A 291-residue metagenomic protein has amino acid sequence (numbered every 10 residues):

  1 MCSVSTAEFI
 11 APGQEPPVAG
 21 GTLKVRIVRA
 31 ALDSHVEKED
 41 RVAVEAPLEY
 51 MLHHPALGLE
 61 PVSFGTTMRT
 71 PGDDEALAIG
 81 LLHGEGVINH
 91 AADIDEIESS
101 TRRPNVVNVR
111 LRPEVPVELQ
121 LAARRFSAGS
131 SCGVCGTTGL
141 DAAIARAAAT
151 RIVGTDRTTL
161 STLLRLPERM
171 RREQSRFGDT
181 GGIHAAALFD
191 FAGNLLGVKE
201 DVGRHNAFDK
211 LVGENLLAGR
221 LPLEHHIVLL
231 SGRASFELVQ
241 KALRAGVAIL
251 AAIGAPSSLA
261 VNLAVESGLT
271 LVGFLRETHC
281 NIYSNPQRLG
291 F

Functional and structural regions predicted by a protein language model:
C2-F191, L195-V198: Intrinsically disordered, low-complexity regions enriched in acidic/Ser/Thr/Pro/Gln residues
G80, G86, G133-G136, G181-G182 (+5 more regions): Glycine-centered flexibility sites
L111-A123, V198-N206, L243-I253: Short, Lys/Arg-enriched charge-dense amphipathic segments
R172, R176-G232: Glycine- and Gly-Pro-enriched alpha-helical subdomains that act as flexible, kink-prone "lid/hinge" or packing modules
H205-F291: Feature captures the catalytic cores and cofactor-binding loops of soluble hydro-lyases/lyases that act on carboxylate
